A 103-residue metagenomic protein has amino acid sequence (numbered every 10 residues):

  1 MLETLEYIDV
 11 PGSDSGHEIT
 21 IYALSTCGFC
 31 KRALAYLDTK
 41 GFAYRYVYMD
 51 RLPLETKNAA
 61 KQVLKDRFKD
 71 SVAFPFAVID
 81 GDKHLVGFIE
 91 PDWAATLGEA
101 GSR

Functional and structural regions predicted by a protein language model:
L2-L5, N58-A59: Short gly/ser/thr-rich secondary-structure transition/capping motifs
T4-V47: Local sequence-structure signature of Cys/Sec-based thiol-disulfide redox active-site neighborhoods
T26, D50, D82-K83: Short beta->alpha junction loops/turns
C27-C30, L54-E55, G87: Loop/helix-junction capping segments adjacent to catalytic residues or to phosphate/diphosphate-binding pockets
K31-A35, A59, F88: Generic recognition of short, well-ordered alpha-helical segments
M49-S71, L97-S102: Thioredoxin-like thiol-disulfide oxidoreductase module
I79-R103: Non-catalytic, surface beta->alpha helical segment in thiol-disulfide oxidoreductase systems
